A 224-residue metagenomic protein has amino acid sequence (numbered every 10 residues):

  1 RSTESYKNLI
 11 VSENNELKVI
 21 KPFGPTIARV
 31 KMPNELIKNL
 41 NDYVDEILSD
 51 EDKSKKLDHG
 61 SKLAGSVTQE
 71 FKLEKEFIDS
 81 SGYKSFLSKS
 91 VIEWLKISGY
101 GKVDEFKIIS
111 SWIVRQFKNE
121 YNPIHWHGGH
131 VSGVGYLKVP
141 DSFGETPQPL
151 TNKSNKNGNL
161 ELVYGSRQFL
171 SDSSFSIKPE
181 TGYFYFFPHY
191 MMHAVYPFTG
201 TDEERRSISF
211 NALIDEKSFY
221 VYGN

Functional and structural regions predicted by a protein language model:
T3-G101, W112, N119-N122: Non-heme Fe(II)/2-oxoglutarate
V103-E105, G200-D202: A short beta-turn/loop motif at secondary-structure boundaries
I109-F186, Y196, E203-E204, S218-G223: Catalytic core of non-heme Fe(II) oxygenases with the double-stranded beta-helix
M191-A194: Short, charged beta-turn/beta-strand-edge "cap" motif at the junction between a beta-strand and an adjacent loop
S207: A domain-level signal for the structural core that forms small-molecule/cofactor-binding pockets and catalytic centers
D215: Acidic, carboxylate-rich catalytic segments that either coordinate divalent cations
